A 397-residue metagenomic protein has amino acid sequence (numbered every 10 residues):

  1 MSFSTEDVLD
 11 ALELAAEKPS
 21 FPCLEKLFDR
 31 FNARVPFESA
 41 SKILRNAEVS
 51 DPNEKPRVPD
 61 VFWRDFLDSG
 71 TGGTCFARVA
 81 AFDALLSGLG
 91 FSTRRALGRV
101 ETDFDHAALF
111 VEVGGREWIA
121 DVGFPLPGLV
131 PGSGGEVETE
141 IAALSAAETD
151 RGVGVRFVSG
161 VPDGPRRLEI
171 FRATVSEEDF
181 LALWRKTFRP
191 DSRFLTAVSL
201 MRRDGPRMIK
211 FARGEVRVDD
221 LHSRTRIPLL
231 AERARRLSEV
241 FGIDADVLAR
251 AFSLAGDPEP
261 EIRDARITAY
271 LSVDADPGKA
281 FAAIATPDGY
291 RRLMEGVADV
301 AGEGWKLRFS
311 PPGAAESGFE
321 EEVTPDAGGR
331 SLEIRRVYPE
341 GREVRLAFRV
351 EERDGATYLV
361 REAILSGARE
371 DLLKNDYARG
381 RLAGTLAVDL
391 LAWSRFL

Functional and structural regions predicted by a protein language model:
M1-D29, S87-L89, T149-I262: N-terminal accessory/pre-domain segments preceding catalytic cores
S2-G70: Secondary-structure boundary elements
L44-F104: Extended, compositionally biased flexible segments
A80-A147, G154-V158: Hydrophobic/aromatic-rich core segments of domains that either
L97-R99, A146-E148, P325, F348-D354: Short, low-complexity Ser/Thr-rich regulatory SLiMs
P260-A301: Hydrophobic ligand-binding cavity/cleft-lining segments
D288-R345, R353, R395-F396: Glycine-rich portal/gate segments that line the openings of hydrophobic small-molecule binding cavities
Y338-V388, W393-R395: Beta-strand/loop substructures that line and gate deep hydrophobic ligand-binding cavities in soluble
